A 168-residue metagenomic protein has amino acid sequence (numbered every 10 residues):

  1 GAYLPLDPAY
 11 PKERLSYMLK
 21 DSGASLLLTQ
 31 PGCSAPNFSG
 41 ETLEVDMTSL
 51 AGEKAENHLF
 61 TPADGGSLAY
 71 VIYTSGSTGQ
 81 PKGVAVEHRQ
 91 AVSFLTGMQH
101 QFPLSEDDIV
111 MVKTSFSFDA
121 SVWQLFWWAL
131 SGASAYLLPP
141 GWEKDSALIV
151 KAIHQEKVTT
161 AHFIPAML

Functional and structural regions predicted by a protein language model:
G1-V92, H100-P103, W128, G132: Carrier-protein-dependent adenylate-forming modules in NRPS/ANL systems
G1-Y17, P31-C33, A133-E156, H162-M167: ATP-dependent adenylate-forming carboxylate-activation enzymes
Y17, S25-L26, I109, V158-T160: Short, Asp-centered acidic motifs that coordinate Mg2+ and/or phosphate in catalytic or ligand-binding sites
P36, D119, L168: Short glycine-rich, flexible loops that bind phosphorylated cofactors or substrates
Y73, S121, A166: Short alpha-helical segment within the catalytic ATP-binding CA
K82-M111, D119-T159: Conserved AMP-binding/adenylation subdomain of ANL enzymes
